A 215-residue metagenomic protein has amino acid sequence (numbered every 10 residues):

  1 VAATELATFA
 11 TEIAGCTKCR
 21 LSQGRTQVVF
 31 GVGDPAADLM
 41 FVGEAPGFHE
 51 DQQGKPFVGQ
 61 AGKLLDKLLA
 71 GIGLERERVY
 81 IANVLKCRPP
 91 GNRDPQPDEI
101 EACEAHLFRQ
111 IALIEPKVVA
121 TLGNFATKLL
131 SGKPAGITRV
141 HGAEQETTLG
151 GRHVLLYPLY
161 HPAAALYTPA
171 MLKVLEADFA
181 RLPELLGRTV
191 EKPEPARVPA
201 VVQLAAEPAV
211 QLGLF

Functional and structural regions predicted by a protein language model:
V1-F215: A polyanion-binding, active-site-adjacent surface
